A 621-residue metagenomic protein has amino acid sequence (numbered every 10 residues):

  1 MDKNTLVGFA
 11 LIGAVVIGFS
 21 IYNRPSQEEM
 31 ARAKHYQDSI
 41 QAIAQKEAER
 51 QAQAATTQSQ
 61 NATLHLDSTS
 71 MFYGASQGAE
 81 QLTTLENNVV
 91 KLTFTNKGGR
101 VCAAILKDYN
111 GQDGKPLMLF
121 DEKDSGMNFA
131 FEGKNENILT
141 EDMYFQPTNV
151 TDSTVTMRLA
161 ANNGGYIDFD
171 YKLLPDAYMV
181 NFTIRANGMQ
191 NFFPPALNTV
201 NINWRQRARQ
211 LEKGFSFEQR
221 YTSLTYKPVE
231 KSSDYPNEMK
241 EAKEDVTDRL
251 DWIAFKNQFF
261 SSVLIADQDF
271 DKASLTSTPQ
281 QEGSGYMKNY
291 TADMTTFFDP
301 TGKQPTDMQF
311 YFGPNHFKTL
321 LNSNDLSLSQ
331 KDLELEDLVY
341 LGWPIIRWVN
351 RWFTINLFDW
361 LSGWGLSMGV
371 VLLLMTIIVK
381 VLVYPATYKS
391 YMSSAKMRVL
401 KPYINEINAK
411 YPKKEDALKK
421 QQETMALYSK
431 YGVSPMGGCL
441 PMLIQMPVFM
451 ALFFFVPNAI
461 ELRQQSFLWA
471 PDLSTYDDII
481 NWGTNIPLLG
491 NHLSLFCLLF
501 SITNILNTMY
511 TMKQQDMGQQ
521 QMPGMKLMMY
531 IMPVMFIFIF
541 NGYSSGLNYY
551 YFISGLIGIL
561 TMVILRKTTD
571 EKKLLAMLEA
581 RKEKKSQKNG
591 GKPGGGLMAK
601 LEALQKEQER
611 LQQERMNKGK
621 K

Functional and structural regions predicted by a protein language model:
M1-A52, F94, I184-Q190, A196 (+8 more regions): Helix-loop-helix
S39, T63, P116-M118, G596: Acidic/proline-rich low-complexity IDRs
A42-S68: Short extracytoplasmic
H65-D67, V90, T140, Y144 (+2 more regions): Compositionally biased amphipathic helical and low-complexity segments enriched in hydrophobic
S70-F72: Surface-exposed, Gly/Pro/Thr- and Asp/Glu-enriched linker/hinge segments that connect structured elements
A75-E334: Soluble non-transmembrane domains of integral membrane proteins
